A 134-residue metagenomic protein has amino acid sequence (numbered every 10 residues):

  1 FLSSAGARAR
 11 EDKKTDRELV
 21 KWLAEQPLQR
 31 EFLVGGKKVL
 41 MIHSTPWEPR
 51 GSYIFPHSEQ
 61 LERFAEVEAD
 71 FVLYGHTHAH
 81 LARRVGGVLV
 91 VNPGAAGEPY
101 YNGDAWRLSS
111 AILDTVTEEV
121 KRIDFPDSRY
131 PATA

Functional and structural regions predicted by a protein language model:
F1-F71, T77-H80, R84: Conserved catalytic scaffold of divalent metal-dependent phosphoesterases
D12, D16, D70, D104 (+2 more regions): Acidic-enriched, low-complexity/disordered segments with a strong bias for Aspartate over Glutamate
K38-P46, L89-G94, R122: Active-site-proximal beta-strand elements of phosphoester/diester hydrolases
W47-E48, G97, D127-Y130: Short, surface-exposed beta-strand-loop junctions and turns on beta-sheet-rich folds
G51-I54, Y101-N102, R129-A134: A short, polar/proline- and glycine-enriched secondary-structure boundary/capping micro-motif
F55-T117: Conserved beta-sheet core of the metallophosphoesterase superfamily
E118-A134: A short C-terminal boundary segment appended to hydrolase-like catalytic domains
